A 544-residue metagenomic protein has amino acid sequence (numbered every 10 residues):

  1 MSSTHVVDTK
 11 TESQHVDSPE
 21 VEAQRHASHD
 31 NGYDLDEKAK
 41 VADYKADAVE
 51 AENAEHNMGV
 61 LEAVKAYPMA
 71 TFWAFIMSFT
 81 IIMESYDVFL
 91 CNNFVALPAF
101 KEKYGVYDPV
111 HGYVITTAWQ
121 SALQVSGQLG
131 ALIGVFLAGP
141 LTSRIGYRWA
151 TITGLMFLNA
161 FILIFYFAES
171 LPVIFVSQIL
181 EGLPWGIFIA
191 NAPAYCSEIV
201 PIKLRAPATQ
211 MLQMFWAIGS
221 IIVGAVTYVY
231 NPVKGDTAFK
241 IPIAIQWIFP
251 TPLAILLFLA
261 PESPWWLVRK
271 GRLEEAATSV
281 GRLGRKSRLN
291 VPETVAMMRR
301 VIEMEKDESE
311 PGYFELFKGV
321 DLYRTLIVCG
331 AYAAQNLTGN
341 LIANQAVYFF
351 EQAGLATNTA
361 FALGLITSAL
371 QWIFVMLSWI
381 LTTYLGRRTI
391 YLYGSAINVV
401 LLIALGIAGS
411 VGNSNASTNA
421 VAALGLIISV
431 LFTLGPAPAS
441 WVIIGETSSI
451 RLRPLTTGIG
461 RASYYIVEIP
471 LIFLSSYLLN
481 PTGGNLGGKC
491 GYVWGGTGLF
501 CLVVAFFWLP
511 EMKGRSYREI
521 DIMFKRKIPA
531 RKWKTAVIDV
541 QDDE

Functional and structural regions predicted by a protein language model:
S2-G281, E303-E544: Alpha-helical transmembrane bundle of multi-pass membrane proteins
G284-K286: ABC-type ATPase nucleotide-binding domains, specifically the catalytic core motifs of the NBD
R288-E303: Short, well-structured alpha-helical segments
